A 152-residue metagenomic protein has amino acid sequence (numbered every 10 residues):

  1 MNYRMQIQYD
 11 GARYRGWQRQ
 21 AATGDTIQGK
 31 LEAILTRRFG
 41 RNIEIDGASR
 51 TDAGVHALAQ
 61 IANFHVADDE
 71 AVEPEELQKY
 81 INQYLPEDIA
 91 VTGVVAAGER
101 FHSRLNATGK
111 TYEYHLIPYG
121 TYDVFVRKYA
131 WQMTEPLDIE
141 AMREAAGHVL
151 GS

Functional and structural regions predicted by a protein language model:
M1-S152: Structured-RNA-binding interfaces characteristic of tRNA pseudouridine synthases
